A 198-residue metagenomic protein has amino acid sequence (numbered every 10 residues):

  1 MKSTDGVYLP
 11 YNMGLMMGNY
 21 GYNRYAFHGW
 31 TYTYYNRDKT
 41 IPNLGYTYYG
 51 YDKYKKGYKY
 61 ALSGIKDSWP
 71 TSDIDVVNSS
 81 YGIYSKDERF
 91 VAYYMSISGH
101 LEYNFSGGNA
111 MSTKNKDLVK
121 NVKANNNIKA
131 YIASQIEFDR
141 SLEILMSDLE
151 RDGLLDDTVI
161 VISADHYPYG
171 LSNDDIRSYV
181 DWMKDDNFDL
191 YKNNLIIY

Functional and structural regions predicted by a protein language model:
M1-Y198: Solvent-exposed soluble domains appended to multi-pass membrane proteins
